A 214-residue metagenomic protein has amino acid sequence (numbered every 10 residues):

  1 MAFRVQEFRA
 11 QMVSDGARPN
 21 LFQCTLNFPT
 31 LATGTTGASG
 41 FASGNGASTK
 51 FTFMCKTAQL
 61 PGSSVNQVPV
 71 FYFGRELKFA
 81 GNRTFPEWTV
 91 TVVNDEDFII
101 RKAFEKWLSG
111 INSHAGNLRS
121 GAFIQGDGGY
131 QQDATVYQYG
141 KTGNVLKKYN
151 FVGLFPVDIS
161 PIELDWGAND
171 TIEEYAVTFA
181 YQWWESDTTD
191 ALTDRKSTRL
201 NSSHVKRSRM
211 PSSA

Functional and structural regions predicted by a protein language model:
M1-R199: Glycine-rich, low-complexity intrinsically disordered segments
K196, L200-A214: Single conserved hydrophobic/aromatic residue that forms the stacking wall/gate of nucleotide- or nucleobase-binding
